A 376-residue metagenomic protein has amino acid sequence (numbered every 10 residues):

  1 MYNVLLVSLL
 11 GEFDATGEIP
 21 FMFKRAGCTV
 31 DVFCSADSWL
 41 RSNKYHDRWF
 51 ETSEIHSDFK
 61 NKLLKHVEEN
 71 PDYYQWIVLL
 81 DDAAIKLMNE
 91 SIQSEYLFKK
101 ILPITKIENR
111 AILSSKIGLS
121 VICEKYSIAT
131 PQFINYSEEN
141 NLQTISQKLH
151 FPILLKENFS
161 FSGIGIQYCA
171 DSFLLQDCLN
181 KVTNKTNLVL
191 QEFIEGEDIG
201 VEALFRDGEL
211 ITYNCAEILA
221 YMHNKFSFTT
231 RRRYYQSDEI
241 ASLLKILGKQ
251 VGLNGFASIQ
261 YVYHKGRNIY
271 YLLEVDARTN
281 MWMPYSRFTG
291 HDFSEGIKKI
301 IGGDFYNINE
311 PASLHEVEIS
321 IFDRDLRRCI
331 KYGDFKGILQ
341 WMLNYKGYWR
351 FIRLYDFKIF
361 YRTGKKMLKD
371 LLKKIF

Functional and structural regions predicted by a protein language model:
M1-T105, L372: ATP-binding N-terminal substructure of ATP-dependent carboxylate-amine bond-forming enzymes
G17, N187, N254-A257: PAS/PAS-like sensory domains
R110-E195, R206-E209, D238-S242: Active-site nucleotide/adenylate-binding loops and adjacent lid/helix of ATP-dependent enzymes
L142-I145, K299-F376: Peripheral (often C-terminal) accessory segments that flank ATP-dependent C-N-forming ligase machineries
G163, A220-H223, D276-G290: Glycine-rich phosphate/pyrophosphate-binding beta-alpha loops
A170-K249, V262-Y271: Phosphate-binding site of ATP-dependent enzymes
K249-P284: Conserved metal-phosphate-binding beta-hairpin within the catalytic cores of diverse ATP-dependent phosphoryl-transfer
G290-G296: C-terminal, active-site-flanking charged/polar segments
